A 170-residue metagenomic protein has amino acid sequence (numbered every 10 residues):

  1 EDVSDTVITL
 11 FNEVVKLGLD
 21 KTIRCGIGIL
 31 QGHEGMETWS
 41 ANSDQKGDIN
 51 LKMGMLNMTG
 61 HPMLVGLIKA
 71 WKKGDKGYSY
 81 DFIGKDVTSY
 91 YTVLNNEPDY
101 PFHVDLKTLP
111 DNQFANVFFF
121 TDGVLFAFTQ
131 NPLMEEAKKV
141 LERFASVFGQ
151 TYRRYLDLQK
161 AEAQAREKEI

Functional and structural regions predicted by a protein language model:
E1-S4, V14, I170: Short regulatory/linker helices and ligand/cofactor-binding micro-motifs at input modules
E1-T9, L19-D20: Signal-transducing coiled-coil linker helices
L19, R153-K160: Charged/polar positions within long, soluble alpha-helices
C25-Y90: GAF sensory/regulatory domain recognition with acknowledged cross-activation on helical regulatory dimers
S79, G84-V124, P132: Helix-to-coil/beta transition segments that act as allosteric "coupling" elements at the rims of sensory or catalytic
L125-Q130, F148: Short, well-ordered beta-strand elements
L133-R153, A163: Amphipathic alpha-helical "output/dimerization" segments
D157-I170: Cytosolic signal-transmission helices at domain junctions
